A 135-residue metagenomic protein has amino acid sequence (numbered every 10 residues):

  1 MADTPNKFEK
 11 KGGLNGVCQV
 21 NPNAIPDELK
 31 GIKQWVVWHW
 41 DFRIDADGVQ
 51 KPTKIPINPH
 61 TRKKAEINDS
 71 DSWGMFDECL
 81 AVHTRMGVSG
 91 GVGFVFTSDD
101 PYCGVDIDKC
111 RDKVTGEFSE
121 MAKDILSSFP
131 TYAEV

Functional and structural regions predicted by a protein language model:
M1-V135: Conserved phosphate/metal-binding and DNA-contacting active-site motifs used in DNA phosphodiester-bond processing
